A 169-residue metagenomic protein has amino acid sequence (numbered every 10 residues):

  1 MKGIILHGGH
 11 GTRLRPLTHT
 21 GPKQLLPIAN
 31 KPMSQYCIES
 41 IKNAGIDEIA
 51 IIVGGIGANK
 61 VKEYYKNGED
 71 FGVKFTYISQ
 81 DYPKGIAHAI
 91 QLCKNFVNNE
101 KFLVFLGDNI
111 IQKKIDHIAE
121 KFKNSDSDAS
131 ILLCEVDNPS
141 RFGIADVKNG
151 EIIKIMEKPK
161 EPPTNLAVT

Functional and structural regions predicted by a protein language model:
K2-I5, R13, H19, P27 (+3 more regions): Conserved N-terminal catalytic core of the sugar/cofactor nucleotidyltransferase
H7, A29, D81, L133-C134 (+1 more regions): Residues at the C-termini of beta-strands that transition into short coil/loop
G9, D108, E135: Active-site glycine-centered loops adjacent to acidic/histidine catalytic or metal-binding residues that shape
Q24, K74-T76, E151-K154: Conserved beta-strand segments of alpha/beta enzyme cores
L25, Y77, A129-I131: Conserved beta-strand scaffold positions in the cores of enzyme catalytic domains, especially in NTP/NDP-utilizing
Q112-T169: Conserved core of the sugar-phosphate nucleotidyltransferase
